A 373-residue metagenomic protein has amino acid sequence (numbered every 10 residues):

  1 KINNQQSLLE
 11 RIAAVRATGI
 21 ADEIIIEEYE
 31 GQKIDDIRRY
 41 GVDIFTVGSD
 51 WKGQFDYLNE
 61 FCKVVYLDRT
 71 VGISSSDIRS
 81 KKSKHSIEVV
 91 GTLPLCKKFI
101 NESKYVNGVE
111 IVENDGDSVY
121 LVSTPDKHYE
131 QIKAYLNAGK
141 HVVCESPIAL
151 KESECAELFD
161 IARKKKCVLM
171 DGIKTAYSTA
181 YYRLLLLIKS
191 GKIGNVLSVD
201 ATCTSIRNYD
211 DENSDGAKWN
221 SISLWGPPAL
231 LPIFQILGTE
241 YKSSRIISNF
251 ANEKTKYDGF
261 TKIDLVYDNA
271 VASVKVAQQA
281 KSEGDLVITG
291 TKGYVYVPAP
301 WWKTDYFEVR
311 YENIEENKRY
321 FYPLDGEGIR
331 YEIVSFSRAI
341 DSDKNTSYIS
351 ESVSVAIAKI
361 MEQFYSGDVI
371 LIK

Functional and structural regions predicted by a protein language model:
K1-K84: Nucleotidyltransferase catalytic core that binds NTPs
S83-G116: N-terminal Rossmann-like dinucleotide-binding module
V89, A149-D210: A contiguous active-site-proximal alpha/beta segment in oxidoreductase catalytic domains
C96, N114-I161: Beta-loop-alpha module in the N-terminal Rossmann-like domain of NAD(P)-dependent dehydrogenases, especially those
K104-Y105, D117-L121, K164, S335-K373: C-terminal helix-rich "cap/oligomerization" subdomain common to oxidoreductases
C144-E145, L169-D171, V297: Hydrophobic residues in well-ordered beta-strands that form the structural core
D211-S282, V287, S352-V355: Rossmann-like dinucleotide-binding domain that binds NAD(P)(H)
N252-D258, Y267-V334, S347-Y348: NAD(P)-dinucleotide binding in Rossmann-like oxidoreductases
